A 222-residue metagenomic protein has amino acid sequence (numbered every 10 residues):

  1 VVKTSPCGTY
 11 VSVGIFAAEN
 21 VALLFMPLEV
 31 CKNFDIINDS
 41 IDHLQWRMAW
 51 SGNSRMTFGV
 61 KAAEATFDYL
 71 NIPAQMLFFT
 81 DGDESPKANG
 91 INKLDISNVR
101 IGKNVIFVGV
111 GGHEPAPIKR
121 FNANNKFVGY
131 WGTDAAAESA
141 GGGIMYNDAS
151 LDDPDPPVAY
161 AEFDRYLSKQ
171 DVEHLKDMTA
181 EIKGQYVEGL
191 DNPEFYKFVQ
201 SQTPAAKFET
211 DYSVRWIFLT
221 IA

Functional and structural regions predicted by a protein language model:
V1-P27, M56, A63, Q75-T80: Von Willebrand factor
V2-S5, T66-L70, E209: Surface-exposed acidic, glycine-flexible loop patches that form ligand/cofactor-binding and adhesion interfaces
C7-V11, I72-Q75, I101-I106, K183: Loop/turn elements at helix/coil->beta-strand transitions in domains of secreted/extracellular proteins
V21-A74, F107-P117: Von Willebrand factor
E29-K32, A123-N125, P204-A206: Short, hinge-like loop/turn segments at secondary-structure boundaries
G82-H174: VWA/integrin I-like adhesion module and closely mimicked acidic/polar interface patches used
K169-Q200: Extended, hydrophilic extramembrane loops/domains of integral membrane proteins
S201-A222: C-terminal signal-anchor/stop-transfer transmembrane helix together with its immediate cytosolic, Lys/Arg-enriched
